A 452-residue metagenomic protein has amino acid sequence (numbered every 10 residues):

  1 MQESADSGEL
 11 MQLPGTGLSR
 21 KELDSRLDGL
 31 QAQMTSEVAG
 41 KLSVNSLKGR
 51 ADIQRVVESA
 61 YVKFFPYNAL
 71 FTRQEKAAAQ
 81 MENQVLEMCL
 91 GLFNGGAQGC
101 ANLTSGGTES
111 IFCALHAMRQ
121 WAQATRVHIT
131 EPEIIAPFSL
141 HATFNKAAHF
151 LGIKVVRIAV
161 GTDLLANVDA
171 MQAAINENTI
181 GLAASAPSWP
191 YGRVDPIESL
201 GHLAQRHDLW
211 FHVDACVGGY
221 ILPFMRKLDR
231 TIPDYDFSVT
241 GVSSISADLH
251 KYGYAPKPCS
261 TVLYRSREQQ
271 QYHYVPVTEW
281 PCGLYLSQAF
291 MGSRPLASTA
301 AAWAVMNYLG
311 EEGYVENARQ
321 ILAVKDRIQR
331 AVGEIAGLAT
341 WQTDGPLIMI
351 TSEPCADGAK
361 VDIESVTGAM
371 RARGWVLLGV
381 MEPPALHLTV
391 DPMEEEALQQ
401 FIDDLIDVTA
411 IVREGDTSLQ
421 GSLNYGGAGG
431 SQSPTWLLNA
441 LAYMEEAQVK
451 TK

Functional and structural regions predicted by a protein language model:
M1-A79, N83-E87, G91, E334 (+1 more regions): Non-catalytic terminal extensions of PLP-dependent enzymes
L13-G17, L47, E75, I134-P137 (+11 more regions): Hydrophobic alpha-helical scaffolding
F65-R73, G96-N102, E131, V155-R157 (+5 more regions): Glycine- and acidic
N83-N94, Q269-E279: Acidic-glycine-rich active-site phosphate/pyrophosphate-binding loop
L86-C89, S110-R119, A302-M306: Buried hydrophobic packing segments
N102-Q288, G368: Conserved PLP-enzyme active-site core in the AAT-like
L103, L338-D344, L377-M381: Short beta-strand
K227-G345, T351-D357, A447: Active-site C-terminal subdomain of aminotransferase-like
